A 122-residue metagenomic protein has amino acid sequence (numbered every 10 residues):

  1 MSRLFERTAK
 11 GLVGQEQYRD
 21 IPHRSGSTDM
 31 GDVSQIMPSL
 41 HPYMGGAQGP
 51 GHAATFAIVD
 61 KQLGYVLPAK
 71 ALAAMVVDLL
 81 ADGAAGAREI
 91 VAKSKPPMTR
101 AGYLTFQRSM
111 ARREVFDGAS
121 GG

Functional and structural regions predicted by a protein language model:
M1-Q15: Metal-dependent peptidase/peptidase-like ectodomains
Y18-M75, L79-G118: Zn-dependent metallopeptidase/amidohydrolase metal-coordination segment
G121-G122: Preference for extracellular/luminal or secreted protein segments
